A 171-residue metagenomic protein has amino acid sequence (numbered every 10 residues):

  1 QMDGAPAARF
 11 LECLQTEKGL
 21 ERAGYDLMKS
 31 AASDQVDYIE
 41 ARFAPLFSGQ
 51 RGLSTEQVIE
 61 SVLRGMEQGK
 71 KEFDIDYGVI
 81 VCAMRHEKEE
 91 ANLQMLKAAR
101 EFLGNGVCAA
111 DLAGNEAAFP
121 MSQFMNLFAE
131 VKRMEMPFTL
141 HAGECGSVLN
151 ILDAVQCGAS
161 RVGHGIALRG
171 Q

Functional and structural regions predicted by a protein language model:
Q1-M136, G146-N150, S160-R161, A167-Q171: Metal-cofactor-binding active-site regions of metalloenzymes
H141-C145: Glycine-rich beta-to-alpha transition loops that act as phosphate-gripper elements at the mouths of alpha/beta enzyme
Q156: Flexible glycine/serine/alanine-rich "lid" or loop that lines and gates the nucleotide-sugar donor pocket in diverse
